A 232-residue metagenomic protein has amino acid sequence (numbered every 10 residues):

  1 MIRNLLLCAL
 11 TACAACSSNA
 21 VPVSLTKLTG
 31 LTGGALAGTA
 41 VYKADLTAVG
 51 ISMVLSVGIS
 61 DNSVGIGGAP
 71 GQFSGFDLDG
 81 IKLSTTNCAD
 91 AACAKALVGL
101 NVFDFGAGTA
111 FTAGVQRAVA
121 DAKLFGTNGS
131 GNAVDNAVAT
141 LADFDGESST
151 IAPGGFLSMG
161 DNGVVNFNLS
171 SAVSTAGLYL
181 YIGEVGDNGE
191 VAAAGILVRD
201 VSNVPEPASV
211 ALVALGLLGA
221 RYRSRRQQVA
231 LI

Functional and structural regions predicted by a protein language model:
M1-N4, S224-R226: Positively charged n-region of N-terminal signal peptides that target proteins for export
I2-C8, V21, I232: RTX-like calcium-binding, glycine/aspartate-rich low-complexity repeat tracts
L5-A12, V213-G216: Sec-dependent N-terminal signal peptides
A15-S17: N-terminal signal peptide c-region/cleavage motif recognized by signal peptidases
V21-S202: A domain-level signal for the mature, folded cores of soluble proteins
P205-R223: A short, hydrophobic C-terminal helix/tail in secreted or cell-surface proteins
A220-I232: C-terminal membrane-anchoring or membrane-association module
